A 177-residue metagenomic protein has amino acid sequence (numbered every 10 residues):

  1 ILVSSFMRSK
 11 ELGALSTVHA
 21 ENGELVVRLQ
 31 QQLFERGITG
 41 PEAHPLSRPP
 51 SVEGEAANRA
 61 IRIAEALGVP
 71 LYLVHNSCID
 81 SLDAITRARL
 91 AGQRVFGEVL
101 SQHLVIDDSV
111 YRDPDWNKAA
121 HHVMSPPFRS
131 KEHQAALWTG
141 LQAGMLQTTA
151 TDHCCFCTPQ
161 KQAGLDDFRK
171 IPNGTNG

Functional and structural regions predicted by a protein language model:
I1-T149, C154: Histidine/acidic residue-rich metal-binding segments in metalloenzymes
E53, D167-G177: Gly/Ser/Thr-rich active-site loops/lids in small-molecule metabolic enzymes that frequently grip phosphoryl groups
T151-K161, G177: Active-site anion/phosphate-binding pocket segments in diverse small-molecule metabolic enzymes
P159-R169: Basic, amphipathic juxtamembrane/active-site segments that coordinate anionic phosphate or diphosphate groups
